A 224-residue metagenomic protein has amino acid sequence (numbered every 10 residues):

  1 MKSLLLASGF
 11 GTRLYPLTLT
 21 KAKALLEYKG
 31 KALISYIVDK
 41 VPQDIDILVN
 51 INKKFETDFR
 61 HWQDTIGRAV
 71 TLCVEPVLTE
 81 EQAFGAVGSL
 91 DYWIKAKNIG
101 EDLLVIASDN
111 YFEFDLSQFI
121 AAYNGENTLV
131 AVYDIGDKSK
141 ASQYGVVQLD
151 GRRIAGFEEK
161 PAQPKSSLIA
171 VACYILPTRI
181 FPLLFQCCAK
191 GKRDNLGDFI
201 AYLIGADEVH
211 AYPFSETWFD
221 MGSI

Functional and structural regions predicted by a protein language model:
K2-L5, R13, E27, K31-A107 (+3 more regions): Conserved N-terminal catalytic core of the sugar/cofactor nucleotidyltransferase
G9, D109, S223: Active-site glycine-centered loops adjacent to acidic/histidine catalytic or metal-binding residues that shape
L19-A24: Short alpha-helical oligomerization interface
L25, V146-L149, A211: A structural signal for short hydrophobic beta-strand segments in well-ordered beta-sheet cores
L48, L103, Y111, V146 (+3 more regions): A residue-level structural signature of the nucleotidyltransferase/glycosyltransferase Rossmann-like core
I51, I106, L149, I175-L176 (+1 more regions): A conserved hydrophobic position in a structured secondary element of the catalytic/binding core that shapes
F114-S142: Conserved donor-nucleotide/metal-binding helix-loop-beta segment in metal-dependent transferases, i.e., the alpha-helix
I120-N124, R153-I224: Catalytic-core segments of class I nucleotidyltransferases/pyrophosphorylases that form NMP-activated intermediates
